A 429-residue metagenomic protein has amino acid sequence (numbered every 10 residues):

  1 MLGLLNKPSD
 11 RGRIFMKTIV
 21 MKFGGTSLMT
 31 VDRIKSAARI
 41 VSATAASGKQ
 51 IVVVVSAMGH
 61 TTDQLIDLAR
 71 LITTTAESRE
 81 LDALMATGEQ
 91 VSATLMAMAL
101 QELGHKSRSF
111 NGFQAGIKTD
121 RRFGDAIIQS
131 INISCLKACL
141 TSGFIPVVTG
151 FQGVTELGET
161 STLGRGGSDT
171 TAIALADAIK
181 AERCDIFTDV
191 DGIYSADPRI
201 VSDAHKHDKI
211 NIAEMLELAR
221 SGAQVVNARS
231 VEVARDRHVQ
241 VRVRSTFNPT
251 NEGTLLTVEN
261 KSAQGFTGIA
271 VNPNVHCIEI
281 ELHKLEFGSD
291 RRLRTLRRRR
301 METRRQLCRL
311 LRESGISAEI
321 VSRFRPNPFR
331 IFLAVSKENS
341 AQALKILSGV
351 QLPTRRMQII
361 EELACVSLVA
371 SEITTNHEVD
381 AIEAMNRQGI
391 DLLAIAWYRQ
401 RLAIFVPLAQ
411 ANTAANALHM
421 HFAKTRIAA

Functional and structural regions predicted by a protein language model:
M1-V231, F405-Q410, R426-A429: Nucleotide/pyrophosphate-binding catalytic subdomain
K49, H105, V239, I316 (+1 more regions): Short phosphate-binding/catalytic loops that engage adenosine nucleotides
V55-T62, V243-N260, P328: Terminal amphipathic helices with adjacent charged low-complexity linkers/tails
R183-F187, V241-V243, A394: Short hydrophobic alpha-helical runs that function as membrane-insertion/retention elements
A234: Acidic-aromatic/histidine active-site loop/patch
L255-A429: A conserved regulatory-domain signal marking ACT and ACT-like small-molecule sensing domains and adjacent regulatory
